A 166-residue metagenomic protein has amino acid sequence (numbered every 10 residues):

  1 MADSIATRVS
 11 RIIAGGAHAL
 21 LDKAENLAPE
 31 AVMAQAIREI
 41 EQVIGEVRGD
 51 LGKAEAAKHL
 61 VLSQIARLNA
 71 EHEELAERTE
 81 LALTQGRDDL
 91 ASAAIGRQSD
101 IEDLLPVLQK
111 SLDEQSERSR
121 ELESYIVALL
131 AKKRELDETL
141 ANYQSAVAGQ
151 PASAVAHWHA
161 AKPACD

Functional and structural regions predicted by a protein language model:
M1-L51, A93-D166: Long, charged alpha-helical scaffolding segments
K58-T79, L83-D88: Extended alpha-helical coiled-coil "stalk/arm" regions that act as elongated linkers or oligomerization scaffolds
